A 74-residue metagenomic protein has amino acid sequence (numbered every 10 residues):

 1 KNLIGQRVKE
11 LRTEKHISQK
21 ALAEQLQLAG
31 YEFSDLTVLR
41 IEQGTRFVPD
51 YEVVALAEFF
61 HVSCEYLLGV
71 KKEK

Functional and structural regions predicted by a protein language model:
K1-K15: A short, Lys/Arg-rich alpha-helix, primarily the initiator
T13, E24, E58: Alpha-helical residues within the helix-turn-helix
H16-R40: Short alpha-helical DNA-recognition segment
L26, E42, E52, K71: DNA major-groove recognition helix of helix-turn-helix
T45, P49-Y66: DNA major-groove recognition helix of helix-turn-helix/homeodomain DNA-binding modules
Y66-K74: Short amphipathic recognition helices of helix-turn-helix/homeodomain-type DNA-binding modules
